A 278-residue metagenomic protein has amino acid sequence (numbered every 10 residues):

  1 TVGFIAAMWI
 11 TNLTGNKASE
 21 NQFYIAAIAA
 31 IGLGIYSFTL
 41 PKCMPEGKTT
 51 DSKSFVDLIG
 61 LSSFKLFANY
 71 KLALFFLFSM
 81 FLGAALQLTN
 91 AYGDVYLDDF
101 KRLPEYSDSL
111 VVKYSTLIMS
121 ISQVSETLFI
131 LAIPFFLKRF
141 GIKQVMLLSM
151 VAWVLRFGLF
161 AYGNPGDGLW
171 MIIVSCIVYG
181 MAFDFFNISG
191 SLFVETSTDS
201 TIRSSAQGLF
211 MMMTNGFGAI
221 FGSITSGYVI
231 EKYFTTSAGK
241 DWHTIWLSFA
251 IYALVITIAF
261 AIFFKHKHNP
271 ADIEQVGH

Functional and structural regions predicted by a protein language model:
T11, L128-I142, I230-E231: Helix-to-loop junctions at the C-terminal end of transmembrane segments in multipass secondary transporters
N12-A29, Y228-A253: A membrane-interface helix-boundary motif in multi-pass transporters
A30-K42, I245-H278: Multi-pass alpha-helical transporter architecture, strongest for 12-TM Major Facilitator/SLC carriers used
K42-F76, R102-S107: Juxtamembrane intracellular "pre-TM" segments in multi-pass secondary transporters
A68-T89, I177-V178: Pair of pore-lining "gating" transmembrane helices in MFS-fold secondary transporters
A91-S115: Short amphipathic helix-loop junctions that connect adjacent transmembrane helices in Major Facilitator Superfamily/SLC
V151-P165: C-terminal ends and interior cores of transmembrane alpha-helices in multi-pass membrane transporters/permeases
F185-D199: Intracellular juxtamembrane helix-capping segments at the cytosolic ends of symmetry-related transmembrane helices
